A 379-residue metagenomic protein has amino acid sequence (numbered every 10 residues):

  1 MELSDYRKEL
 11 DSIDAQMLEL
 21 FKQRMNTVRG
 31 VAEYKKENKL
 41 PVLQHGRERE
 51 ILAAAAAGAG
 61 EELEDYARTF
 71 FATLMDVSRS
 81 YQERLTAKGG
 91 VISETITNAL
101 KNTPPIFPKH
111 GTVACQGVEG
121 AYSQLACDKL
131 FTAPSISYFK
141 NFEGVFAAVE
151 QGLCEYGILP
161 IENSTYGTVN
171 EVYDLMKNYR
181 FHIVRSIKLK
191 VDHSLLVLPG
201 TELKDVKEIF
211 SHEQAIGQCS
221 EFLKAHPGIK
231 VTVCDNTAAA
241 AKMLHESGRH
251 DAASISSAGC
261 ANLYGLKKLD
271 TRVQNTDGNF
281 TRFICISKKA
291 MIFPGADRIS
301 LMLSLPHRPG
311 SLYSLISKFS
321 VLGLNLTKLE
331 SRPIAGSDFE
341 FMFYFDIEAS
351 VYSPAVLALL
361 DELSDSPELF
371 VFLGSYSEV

Functional and structural regions predicted by a protein language model:
M1-V379: Domain-level signature for soluble enzymes in the chorismate/prephenate branch of the shikimate pathway
